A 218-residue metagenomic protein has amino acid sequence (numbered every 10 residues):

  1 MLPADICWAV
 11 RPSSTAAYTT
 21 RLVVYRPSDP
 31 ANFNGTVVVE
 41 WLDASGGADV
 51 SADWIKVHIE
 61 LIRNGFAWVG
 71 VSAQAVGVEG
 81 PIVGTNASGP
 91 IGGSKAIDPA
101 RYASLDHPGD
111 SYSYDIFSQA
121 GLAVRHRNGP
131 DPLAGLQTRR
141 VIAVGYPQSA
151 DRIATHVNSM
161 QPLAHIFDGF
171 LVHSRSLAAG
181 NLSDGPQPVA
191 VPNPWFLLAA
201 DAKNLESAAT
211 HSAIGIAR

Functional and structural regions predicted by a protein language model:
M1-R218: C-terminal His-loop and adjacent cap/lid subdomain of alpha/beta-hydrolase
